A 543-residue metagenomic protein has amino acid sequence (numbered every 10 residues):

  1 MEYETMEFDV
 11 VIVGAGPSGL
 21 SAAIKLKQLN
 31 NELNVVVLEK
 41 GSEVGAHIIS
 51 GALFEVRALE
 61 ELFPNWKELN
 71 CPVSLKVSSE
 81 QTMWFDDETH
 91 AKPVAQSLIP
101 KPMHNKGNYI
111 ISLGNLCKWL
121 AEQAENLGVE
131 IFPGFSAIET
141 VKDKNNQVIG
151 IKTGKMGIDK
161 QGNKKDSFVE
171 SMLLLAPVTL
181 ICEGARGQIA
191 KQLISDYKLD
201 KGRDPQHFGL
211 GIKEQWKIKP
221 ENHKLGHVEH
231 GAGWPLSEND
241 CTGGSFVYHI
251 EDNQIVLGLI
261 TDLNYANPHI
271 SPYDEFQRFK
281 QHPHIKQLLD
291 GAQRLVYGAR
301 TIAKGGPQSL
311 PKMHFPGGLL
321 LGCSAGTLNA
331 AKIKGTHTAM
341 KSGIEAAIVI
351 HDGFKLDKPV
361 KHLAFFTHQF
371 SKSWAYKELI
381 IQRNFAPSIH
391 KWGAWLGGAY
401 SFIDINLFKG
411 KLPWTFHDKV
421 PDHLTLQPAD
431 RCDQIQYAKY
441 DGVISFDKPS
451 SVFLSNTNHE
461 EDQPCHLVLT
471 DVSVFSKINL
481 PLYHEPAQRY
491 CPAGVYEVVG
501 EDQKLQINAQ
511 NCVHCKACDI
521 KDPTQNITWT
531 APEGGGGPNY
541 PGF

Functional and structural regions predicted by a protein language model:
F8-V36: N-terminal Rossmann-like FAD-binding beta1-loop-alpha1 element of flavoenzymes
K40-T89: N-terminal FAD cofactor-binding segment of flavoenzymes
A91-L113, E122, K152, I260-D262: Helix-loop-beta segment of a Rossmann-like dinucleotide-binding subdomain
G114, Q123-I285, E345: Predominantly flavin-linked oxidoreductase catalytic cores and closely associated redox partners
R300-A330, S451-D462, V474-Y490, E497: FAD-binding beta-loop-beta segment adjacent to the flavin cofactor pocket
G326-K332, I344, I348-A394, Q506 (+1 more regions): Active-site-proximal substrate-binding core of FAD-dependent oxidoreductases
I389-V443: C-terminal auxiliary extensions adjacent to catalytic cores
P481-Q506, Q510, A517-N539: Iron-sulfur cluster-binding cysteine motifs and their immediate structural context in ferredoxin-like electron-transfer
